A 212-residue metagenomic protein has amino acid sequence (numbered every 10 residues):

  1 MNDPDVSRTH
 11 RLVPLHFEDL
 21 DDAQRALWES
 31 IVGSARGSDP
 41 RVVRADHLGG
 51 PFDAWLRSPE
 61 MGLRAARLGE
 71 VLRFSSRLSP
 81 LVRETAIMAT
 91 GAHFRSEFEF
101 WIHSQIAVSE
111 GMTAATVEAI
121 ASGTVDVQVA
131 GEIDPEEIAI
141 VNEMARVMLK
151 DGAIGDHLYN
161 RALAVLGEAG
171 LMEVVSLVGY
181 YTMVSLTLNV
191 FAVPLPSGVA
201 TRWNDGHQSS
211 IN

Functional and structural regions predicted by a protein language model:
M1-P80, D205-N212: Secretory/endomembrane lumenal or extracellular ectodomains immediately following the signal peptide
P51-W55, A65-L72, T85-G91, I120-T124 (+2 more regions): Short alpha-helical scaffolding segments that buttress acidic/His motifs in well-ordered protein cores
M61-R64, T90-T116: Conserved alpha-helical segments that form or flank metal/cofactor-binding pockets of metalloenzymes
G62-S76, S122, Q128, D156-L166: Short amphipathic alpha-helical segments and their helix-coil junctions
L78-S79, G111-A115, G155, G167: Helix N-cap / loop-to-helix initiation motif
S104-P135: Histidine/lysine/aspartate-rich catalytic loop segments that bind and position anionic ligands
A130-V175: Acidic/histidine-rich alpha-helical segments that form the ligand environment of transition-metal centers
R161-L163, G170, G179, T187-N212: Acidic, carboxylate-rich catalytic segments that either coordinate divalent cations
